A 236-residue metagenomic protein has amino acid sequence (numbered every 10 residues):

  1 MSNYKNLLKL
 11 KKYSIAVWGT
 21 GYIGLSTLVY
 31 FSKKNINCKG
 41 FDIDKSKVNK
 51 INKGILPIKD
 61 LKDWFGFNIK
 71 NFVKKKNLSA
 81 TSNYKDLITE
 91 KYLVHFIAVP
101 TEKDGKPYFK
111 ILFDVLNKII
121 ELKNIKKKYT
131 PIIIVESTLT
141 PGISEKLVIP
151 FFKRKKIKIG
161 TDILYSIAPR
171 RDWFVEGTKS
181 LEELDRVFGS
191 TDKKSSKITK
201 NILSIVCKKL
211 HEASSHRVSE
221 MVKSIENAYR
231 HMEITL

Functional and structural regions predicted by a protein language model:
N3-S14, N37, I43-V94, T101-P107 (+1 more regions): Conserved N-terminal Rossmann-fold NAD(P) cofactor-binding segment
T20-G21: Glycine-rich Rossmann-fold phosphate-binding loop(s) that bind the pyrophosphate of adenine dinucleotide cofactors
G24-L25: N-terminal Rossmann-fold NAD(P) dinucleotide-binding loop
L28, S32-K33: Gly/Ala-rich phosphate-binding loop of Rossmann-like dinucleotide-binding domains, activating on the conserved
I97-V99, S137, T191: Glycine-rich, N-terminal phosphate-binding loop of Rossmann-like dinucleotide-binding domains
K103-W173: Rossmann-like NAD(P)(H) cofactor-binding subdomain of soluble oxidoreductases
P150-S166, D172-L236: Internal alpha-helical scaffold of NAD(P)-dependent oxidoreductase catalytic cores
